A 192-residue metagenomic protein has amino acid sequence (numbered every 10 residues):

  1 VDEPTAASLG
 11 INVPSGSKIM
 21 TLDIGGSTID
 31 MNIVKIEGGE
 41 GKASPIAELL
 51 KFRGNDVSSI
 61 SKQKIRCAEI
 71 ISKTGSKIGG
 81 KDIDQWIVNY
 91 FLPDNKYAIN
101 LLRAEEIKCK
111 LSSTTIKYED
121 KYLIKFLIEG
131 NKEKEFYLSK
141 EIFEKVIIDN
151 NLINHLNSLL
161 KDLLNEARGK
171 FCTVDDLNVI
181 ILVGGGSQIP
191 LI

Functional and structural regions predicted by a protein language model:
V1-L9, S187: Short acidic loop-to-helix transition motifs that present clustered carboxylates
E3, I24-S27, V34-E37, K73-G75 (+2 more regions): An acidic- and aromatic-residue-enriched active-site/binding cleft used to recognize and process polar
A7, E40, I189-L191: Eukaryotic short linear interaction motifs
N12-K51, D56, Q63, E106 (+1 more regions): Gly/Thr-rich phosphate-binding beta-strand-loop-beta motif of the actin/hexokinase/Hsp70
I33-K35, S58-I65, L127-E135, I192: Active-site-adjacent bridging/hinge elements
E37-W86, E141: Short glycine-rich, Thr/Ser-proximal phosphate-binding strand/loop in the N-terminal lobe of ATP-dependent enzymes
S76-I192: Gly/charged contiguous loops adjacent to phosphate- or pyrophosphate-bearing nucleotide/cofactor binding elements
